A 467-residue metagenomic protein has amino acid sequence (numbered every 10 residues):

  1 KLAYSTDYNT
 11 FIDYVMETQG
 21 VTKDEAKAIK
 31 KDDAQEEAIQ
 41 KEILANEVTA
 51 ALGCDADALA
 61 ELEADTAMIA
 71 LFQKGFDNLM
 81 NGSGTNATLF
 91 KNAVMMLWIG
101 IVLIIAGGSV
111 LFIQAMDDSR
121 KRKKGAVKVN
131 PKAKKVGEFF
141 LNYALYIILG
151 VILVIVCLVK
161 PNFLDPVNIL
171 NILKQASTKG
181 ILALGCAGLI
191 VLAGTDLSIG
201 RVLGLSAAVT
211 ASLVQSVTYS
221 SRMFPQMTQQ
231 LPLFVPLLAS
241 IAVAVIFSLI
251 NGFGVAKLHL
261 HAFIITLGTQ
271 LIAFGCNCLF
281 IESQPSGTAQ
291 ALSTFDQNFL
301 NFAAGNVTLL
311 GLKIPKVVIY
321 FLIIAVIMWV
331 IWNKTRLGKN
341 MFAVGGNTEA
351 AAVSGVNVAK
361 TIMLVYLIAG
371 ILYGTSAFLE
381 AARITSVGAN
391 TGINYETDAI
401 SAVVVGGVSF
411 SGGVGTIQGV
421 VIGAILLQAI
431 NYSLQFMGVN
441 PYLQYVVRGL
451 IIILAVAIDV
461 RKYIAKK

Functional and structural regions predicted by a protein language model:
A60, N78-N81, T85-N86, K91-A93 (+4 more regions): Membrane-interfacial amphipathic/re-entrant helices at transmembrane-helix boundaries
N92-A93, W98-G100, G107-I152, V353-K360 (+1 more regions): Cytosolic-side transmembrane-helix boundaries in multi-pass membrane proteins
L97-I99, T178, A262, I314-Y320 (+2 more regions): Loop-to-transmembrane alpha-helix initiation sites
L153-V159, F163-T218, F253-L260, A402 (+2 more regions): Single transmembrane alpha-helix segments in multi-pass membrane proteins
S220-Q270: Alpha-helical transmembrane segments within multi-pass membrane transporters and channels
P232-S240, F247-N251, L310-S386: Helix-loop-helix "hairpin" substructures at the membrane interface of multi-pass membrane proteins
L258, F263-K334, T361-L364, I384-G392: Transmembrane helix-bundle core of multi-pass membrane transporters and related energy-transducing complexes
L367, Y373, R383-V446: Transmembrane alpha-helical segments in multi-pass inner-membrane proteins
